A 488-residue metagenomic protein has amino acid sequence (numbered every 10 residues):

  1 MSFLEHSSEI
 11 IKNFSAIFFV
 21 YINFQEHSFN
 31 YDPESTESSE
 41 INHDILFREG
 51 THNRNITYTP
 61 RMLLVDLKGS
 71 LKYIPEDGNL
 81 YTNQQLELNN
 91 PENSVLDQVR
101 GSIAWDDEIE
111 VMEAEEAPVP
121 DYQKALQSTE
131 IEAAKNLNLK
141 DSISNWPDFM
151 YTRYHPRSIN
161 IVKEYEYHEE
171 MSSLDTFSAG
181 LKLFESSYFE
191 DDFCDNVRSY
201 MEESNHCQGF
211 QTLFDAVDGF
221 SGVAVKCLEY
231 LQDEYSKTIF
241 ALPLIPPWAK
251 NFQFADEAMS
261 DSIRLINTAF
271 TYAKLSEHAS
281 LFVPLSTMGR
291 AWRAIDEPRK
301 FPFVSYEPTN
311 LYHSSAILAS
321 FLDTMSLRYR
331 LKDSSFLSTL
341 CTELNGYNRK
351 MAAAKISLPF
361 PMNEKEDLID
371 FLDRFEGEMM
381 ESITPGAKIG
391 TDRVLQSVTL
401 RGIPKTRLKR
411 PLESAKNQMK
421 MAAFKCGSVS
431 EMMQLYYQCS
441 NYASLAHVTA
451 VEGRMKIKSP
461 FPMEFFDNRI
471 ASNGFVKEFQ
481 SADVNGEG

Functional and structural regions predicted by a protein language model:
S2-G488: Terminal, contiguous helix-loop blocks that mediate binding/assembly
